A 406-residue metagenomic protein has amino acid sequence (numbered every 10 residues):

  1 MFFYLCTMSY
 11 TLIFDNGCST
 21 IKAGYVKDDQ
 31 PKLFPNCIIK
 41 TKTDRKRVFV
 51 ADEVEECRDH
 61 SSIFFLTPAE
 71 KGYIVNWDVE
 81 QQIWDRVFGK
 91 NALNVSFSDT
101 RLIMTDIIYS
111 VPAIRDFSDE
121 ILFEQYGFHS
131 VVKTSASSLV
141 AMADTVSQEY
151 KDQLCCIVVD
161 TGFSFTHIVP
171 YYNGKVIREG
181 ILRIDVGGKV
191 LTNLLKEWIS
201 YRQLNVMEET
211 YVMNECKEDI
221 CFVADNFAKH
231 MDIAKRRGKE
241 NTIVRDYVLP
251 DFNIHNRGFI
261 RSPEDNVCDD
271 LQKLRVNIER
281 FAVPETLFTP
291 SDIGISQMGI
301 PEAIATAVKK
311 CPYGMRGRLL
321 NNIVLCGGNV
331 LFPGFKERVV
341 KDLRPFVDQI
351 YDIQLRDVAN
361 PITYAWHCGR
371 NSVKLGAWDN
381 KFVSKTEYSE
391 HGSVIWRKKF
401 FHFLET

Functional and structural regions predicted by a protein language model:
F3-T406: C-terminal region/appendage detector
